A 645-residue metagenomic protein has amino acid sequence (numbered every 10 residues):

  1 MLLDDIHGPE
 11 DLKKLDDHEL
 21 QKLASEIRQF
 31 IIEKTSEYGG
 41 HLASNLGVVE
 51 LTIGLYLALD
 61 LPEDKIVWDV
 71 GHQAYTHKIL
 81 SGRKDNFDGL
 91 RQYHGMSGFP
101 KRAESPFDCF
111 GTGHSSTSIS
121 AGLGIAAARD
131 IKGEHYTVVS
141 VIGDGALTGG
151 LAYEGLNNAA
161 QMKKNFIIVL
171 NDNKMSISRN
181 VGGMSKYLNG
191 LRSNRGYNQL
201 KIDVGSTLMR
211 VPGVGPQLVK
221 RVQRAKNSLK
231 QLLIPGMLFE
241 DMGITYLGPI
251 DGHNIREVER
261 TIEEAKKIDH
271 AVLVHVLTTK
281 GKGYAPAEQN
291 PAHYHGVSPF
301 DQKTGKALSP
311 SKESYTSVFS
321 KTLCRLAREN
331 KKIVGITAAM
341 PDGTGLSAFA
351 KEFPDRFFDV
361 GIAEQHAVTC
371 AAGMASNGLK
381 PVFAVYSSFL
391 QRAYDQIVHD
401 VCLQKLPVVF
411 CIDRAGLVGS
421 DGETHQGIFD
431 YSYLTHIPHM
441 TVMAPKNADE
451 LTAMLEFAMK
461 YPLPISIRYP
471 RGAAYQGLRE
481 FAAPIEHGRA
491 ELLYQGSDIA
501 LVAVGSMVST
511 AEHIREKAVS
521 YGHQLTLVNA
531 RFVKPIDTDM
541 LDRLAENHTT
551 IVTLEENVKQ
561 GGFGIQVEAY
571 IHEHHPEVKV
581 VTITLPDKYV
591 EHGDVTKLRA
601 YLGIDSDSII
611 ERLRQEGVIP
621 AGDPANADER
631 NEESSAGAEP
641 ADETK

Functional and structural regions predicted by a protein language model:
M1-L80, E240, Y246, D251-I255 (+1 more regions): N-terminal amphipathic, basic-rich helices that act as targeting or association modules
D16, D144, N447: Short, conserved phosphate/pyrophosphate- and ester-handling motifs at nucleotide-, phospho-/glycolipid
F30, T304, E313: Nucleotide/pyrophosphate-binding catalytic subdomain
H41-M162, Y315, I333, T337-A338 (+1 more regions): Cofactor-binding active-site loop characterized by glycine-rich and histidine/acidic residues
T52, Y56, A126, V139-G143 (+11 more regions): Short, well-ordered alpha-helical packing segments
G89-A121, I131-H135, Q161-H293, A307-T322 (+8 more regions): Thiamine diphosphate
V138, I142-G155, G345, F357 (+3 more regions): Extended, hydrophobic alpha-helical segments in both membrane/secreted and soluble proteins
G296-D301, T435-R479: Helix-enriched interaction subdomains in cytosolic or periplasmic regions, typified by TIR/SEFIR signaling/NADase cores
